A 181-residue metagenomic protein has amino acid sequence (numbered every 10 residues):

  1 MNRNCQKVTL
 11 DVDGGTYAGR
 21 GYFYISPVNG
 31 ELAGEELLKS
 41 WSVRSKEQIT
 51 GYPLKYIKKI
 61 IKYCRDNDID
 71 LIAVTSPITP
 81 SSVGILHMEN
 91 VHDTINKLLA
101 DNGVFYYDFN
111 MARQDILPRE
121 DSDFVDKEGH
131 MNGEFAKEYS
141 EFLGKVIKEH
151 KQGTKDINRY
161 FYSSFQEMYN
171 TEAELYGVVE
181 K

Functional and structural regions predicted by a protein language model:
M1-D66, N158-K181: Secreted/periplasmic serine-hydrolase-like ester/acetyl group-modifying domain
A33-L37, I69-I72, I116-R119: Short amphipathic alpha-helical segments, especially helix-boundary/capping motifs
K39-V43, V74-P77, Y106: A generic short-segment signal for beta-strand/edge and adjacent turn/coil regions
I61-H87: Active-site segments of SGNH/GDSL-like serine hydrolases that catalyze O-acetyl group transfer/hydrolysis on lipids
G84-K181: C-terminal regions of proteins
